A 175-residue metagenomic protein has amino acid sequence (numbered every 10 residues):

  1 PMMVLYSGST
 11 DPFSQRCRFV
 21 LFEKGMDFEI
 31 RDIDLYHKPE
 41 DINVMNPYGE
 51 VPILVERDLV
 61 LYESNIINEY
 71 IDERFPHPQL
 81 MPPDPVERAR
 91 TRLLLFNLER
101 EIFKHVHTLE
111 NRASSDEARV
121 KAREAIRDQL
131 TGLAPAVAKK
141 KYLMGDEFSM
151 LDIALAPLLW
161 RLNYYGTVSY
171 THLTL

Functional and structural regions predicted by a protein language model:
P1-A134, K139-L143, E147: GST-like domain detector, emphasizing the conserved glutathione-binding G-site in the N-terminal thioredoxin-like
N43, E117, Y164-Y165, Y170: A generic membrane alpha-helix/interface feature
L143-S169: GST superfamily/GST-like fold recognition
T171-L175: Conserved small/polar residues in nucleotide/adenosyl-binding loops
